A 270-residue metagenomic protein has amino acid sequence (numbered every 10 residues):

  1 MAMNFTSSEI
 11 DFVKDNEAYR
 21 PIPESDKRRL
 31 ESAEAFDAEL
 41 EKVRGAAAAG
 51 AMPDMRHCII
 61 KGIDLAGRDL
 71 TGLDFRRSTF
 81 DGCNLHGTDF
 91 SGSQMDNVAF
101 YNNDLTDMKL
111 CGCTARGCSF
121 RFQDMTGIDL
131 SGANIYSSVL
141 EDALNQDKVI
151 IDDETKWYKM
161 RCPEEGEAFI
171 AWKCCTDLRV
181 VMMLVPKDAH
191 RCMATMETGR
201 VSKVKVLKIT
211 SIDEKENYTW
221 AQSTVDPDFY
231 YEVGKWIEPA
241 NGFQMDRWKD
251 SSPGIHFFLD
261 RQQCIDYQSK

Functional and structural regions predicted by a protein language model:
A2-L178, R191: Tandem repeat scaffolds
P53, V180-V181, I255-H256: A broad, low-specificity signal marking well-ordered, structured residues that form hydrophobic/aromatic
R68, A194-M196, Q268-S269: Short, glycine/acidic-enriched capping/hinge loops at junctions between secondary-structure elements
P163-S252: Non-catalytic interaction/regulatory modules that flank or connect domains
R247-Q268: Extended catalytic/binding region for NAD+/ADP-ribose chemistry, centered on the ART fold
